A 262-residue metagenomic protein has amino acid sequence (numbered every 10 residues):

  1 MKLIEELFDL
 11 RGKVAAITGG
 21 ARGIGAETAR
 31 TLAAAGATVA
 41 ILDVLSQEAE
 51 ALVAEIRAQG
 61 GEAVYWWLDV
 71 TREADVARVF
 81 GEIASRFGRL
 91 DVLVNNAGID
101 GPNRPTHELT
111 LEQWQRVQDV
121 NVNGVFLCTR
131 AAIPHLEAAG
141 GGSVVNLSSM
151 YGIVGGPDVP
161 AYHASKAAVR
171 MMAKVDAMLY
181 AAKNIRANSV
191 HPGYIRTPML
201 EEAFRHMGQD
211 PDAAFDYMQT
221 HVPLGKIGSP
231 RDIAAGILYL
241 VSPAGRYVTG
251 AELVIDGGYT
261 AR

Functional and structural regions predicted by a protein language model:
K2, E137, K226-I255, T260: C-terminal substrate-recognition "lid" of short-chain dehydrogenase/reductases
D9-V39: Canonical Rossmann dinucleotide-binding motif of NAD(H)/NADP(H)-dependent dehydrogenases/reductases, specifically
R89, A181, R186, V248-G250: Short, small/polar-rich loop/turn modules that mediate ligand/substrate recognition or access, typified
R104-T106, T110-Q115, M218: Substrate-binding pocket helix/loop in short-chain dehydrogenase/reductase
T129, S165, A173: Active-site helix of classical SDR
P134, M178-L179, R246: Alpha-helical segment proximal to the catalytic Tyr-Lys
S149: Residue(s) in the substrate-gating loop at a strand-loop-helix junction that position the organic substrate next
